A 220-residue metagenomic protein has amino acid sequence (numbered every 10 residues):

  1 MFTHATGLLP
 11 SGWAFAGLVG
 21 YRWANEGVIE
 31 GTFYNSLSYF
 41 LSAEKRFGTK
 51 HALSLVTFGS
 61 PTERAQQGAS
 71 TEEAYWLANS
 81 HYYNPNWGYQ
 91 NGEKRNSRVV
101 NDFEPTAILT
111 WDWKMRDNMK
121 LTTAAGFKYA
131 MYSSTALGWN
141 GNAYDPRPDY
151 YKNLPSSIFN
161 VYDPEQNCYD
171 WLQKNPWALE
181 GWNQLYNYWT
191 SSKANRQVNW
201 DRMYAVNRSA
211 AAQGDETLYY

Functional and structural regions predicted by a protein language model:
M1-A24, V28-Q67, P105-M115: Transmembrane beta-barrel wall of Gram-negative outer-membrane proteins
E44-R46, A52-T110, S133-Y219: Acidic/polar loop-and-plug regions of large Gram-negative outer-membrane beta-barrel proteins
K120-G126: Membrane-embedded beta-barrel scaffold of Gram-negative outer-membrane proteins
